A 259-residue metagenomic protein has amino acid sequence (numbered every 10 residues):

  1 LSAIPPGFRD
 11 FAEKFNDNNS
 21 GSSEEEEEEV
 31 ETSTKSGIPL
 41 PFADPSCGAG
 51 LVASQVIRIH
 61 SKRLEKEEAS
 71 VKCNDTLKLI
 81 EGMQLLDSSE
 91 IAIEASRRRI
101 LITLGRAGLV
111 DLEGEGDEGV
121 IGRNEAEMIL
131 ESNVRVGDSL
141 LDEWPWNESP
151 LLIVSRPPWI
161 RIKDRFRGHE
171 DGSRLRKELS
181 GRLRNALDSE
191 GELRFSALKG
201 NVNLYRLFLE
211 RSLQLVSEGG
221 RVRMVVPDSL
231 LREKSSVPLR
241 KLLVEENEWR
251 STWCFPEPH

Functional and structural regions predicted by a protein language model:
L1-E143, D171, V226-K234, L239-R240 (+1 more regions): Conserved S-adenosyl-L-methionine
G50, S54, I93-E94, L101-D111 (+2 more regions): Signature of N6-adenine DNA methyltransferases within the class I
